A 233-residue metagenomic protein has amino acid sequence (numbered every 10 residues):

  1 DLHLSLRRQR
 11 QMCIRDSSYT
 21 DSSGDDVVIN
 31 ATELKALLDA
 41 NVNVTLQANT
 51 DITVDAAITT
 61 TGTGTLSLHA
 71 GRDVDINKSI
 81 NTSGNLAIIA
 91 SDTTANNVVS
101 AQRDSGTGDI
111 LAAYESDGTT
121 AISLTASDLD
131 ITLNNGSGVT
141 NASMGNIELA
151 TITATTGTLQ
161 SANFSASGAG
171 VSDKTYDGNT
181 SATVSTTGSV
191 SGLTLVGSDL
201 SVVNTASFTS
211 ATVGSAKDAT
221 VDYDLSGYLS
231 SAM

Functional and structural regions predicted by a protein language model:
D1-I14: Single conserved hydrophobic/aromatic residue that forms the stacking wall/gate of nucleotide- or nucleobase-binding
R7, L38-D39, T212-V213: Short, ordered beta-strand-loop transition motifs
Q9, N85, D218-T220: Broad gene-expression machinery/nucleic-acid interaction feature
R15-A56, G62, G71, N77: C-terminal globular interaction/adhesion domains in large, modular proteins
T50-V54, I58-T60, G64-L66, R72-I76 (+8 more regions): Extracellular beta-strand scaffolds
G71-R72, G178: Residues immediately flanking
A90, T119-D128, T132-M233: Short loop/turn motifs that initiate or flank beta-strands
